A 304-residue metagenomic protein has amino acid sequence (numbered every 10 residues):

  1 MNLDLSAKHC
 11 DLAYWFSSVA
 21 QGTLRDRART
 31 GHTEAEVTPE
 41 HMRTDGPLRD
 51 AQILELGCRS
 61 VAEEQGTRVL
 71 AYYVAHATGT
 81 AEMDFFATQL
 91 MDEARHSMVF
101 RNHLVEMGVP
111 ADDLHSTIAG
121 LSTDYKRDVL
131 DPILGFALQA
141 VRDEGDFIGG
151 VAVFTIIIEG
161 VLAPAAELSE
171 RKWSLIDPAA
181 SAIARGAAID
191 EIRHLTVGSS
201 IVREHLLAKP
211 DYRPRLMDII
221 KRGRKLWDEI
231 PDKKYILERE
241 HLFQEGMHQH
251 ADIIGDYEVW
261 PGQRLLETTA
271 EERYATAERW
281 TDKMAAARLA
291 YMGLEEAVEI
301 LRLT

Functional and structural regions predicted by a protein language model:
M1-T304: Non-heme di-metal
